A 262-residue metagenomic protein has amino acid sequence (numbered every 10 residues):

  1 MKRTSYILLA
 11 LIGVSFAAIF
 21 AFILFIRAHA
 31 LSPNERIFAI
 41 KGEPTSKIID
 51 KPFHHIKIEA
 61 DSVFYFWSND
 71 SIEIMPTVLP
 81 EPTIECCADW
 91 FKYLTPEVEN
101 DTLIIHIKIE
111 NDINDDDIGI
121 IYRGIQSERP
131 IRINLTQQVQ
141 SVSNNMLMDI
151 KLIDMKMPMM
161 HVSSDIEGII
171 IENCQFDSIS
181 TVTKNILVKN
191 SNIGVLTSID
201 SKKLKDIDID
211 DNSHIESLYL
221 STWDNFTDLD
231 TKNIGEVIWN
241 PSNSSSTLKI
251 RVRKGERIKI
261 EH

Functional and structural regions predicted by a protein language model:
M1-S164, G168-N173, D177-S178, K189 (+4 more regions): Intrinsically disordered, low-complexity terminal regions
